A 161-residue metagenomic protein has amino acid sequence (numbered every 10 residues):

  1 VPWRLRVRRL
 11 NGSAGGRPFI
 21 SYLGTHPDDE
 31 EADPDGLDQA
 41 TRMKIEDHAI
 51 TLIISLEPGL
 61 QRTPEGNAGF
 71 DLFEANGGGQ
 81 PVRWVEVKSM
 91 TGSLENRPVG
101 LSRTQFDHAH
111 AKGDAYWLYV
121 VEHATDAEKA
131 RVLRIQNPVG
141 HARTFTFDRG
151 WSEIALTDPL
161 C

Functional and structural regions predicted by a protein language model:
V1-T41: Interdomain/boundary linker segments immediately adjacent to catalytic/signaling cores
D28-T63: Acidic-basic catalytic patches of nuclease active cores, encompassing PD-(D/E)XK and other metal-cofactor nuclease
P34-G36, G79-R83: A broad, low-specificity signal for short, low-complexity segments enriched in glycine/proline and polar/charged
K44, H48, G59, Q80 (+1 more regions): Catalytic cores of nucleic-acid endonucleases
I53, E57, L72-E74, R83-T91: Conserved catalytic cores of phosphodiester-cleaving nucleases, focusing on short active-site segments
P64-G77: Beta-rich nucleic-acid/ligand-interaction surfaces
D114-C161: Domain-level recognition of nuclease-like catalytic cores that cleave nucleotide substrates
